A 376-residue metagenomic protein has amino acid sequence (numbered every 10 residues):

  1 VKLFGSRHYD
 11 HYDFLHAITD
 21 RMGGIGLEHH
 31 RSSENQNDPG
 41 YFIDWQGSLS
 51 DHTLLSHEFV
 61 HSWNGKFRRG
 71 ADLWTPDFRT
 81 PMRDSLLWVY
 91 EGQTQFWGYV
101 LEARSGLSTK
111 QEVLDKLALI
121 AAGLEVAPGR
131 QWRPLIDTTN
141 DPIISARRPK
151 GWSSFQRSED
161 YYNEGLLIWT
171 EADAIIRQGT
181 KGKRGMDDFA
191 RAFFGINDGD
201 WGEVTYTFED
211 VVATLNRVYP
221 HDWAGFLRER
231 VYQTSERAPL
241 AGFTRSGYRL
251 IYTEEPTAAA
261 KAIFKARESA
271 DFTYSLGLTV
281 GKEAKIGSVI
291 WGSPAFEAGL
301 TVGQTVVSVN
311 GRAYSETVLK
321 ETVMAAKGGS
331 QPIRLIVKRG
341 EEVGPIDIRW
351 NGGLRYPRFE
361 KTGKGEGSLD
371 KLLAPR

Functional and structural regions predicted by a protein language model:
V1-L87, Q93: Juxtacatalytic substrate-recognition/specificity segment
L55, Y90-Q93, Y161-I168: Catalytic-loop motifs flanking and including active-site residues across diverse enzymes
V89-E102: An active-site-proximal "capping" alpha-helix that borders the catalytic cofactor pocket
G98-Y99, S108-R376: C-terminal recognition in membrane/secretory proteostasis and scaffolding
